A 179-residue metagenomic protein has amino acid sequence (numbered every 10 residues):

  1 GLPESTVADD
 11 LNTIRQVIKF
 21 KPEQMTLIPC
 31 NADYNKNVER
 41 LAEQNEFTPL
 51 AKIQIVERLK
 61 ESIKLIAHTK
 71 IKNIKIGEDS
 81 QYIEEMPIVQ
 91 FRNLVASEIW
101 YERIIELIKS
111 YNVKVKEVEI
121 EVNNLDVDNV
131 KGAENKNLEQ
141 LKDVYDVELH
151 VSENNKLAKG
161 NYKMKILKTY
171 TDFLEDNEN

Functional and structural regions predicted by a protein language model:
G1-K116: C-terminal scaffold of the Radical SAM
S80-N179: Radical SAM enzyme core and accessory elements
